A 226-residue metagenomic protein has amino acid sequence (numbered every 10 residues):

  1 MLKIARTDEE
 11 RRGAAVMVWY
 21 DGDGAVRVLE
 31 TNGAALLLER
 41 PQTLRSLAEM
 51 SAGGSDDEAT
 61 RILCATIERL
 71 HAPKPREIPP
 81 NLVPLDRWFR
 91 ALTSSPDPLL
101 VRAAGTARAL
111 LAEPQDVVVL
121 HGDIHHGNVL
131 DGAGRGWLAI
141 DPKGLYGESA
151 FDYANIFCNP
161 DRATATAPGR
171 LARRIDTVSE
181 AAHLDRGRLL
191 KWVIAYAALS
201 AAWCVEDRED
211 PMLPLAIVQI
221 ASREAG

Functional and structural regions predicted by a protein language model:
M1-L2, V28, G105-F151: Active-site acidic catalytic loop and adjacent metal/ATP-binding pocket of ATP-dependent phosphoryl transfer enzymes
M1-L70: A conserved alpha-helical element in kinase catalytic cores
I67, H71-P75, P160, A182: A general structural signal marking secondary-structure boundaries and capping sites
A72-G122, G132-A133, E180: An alpha-helical support segment within catalytic cores of ATP-dependent transferases
G132-D176, E180-R186, K191, M212-I217: Active-site Asp-x-Gly
W192-A198: Small/polar glycine-rich anion-binding or flexible loop at a beta-alpha turn
S200-G226: ATP/Mg2+ or Mg2+-diphosphate-binding catalytic cores that bind nucleotide phosphates or diphosphates via glycine-rich
